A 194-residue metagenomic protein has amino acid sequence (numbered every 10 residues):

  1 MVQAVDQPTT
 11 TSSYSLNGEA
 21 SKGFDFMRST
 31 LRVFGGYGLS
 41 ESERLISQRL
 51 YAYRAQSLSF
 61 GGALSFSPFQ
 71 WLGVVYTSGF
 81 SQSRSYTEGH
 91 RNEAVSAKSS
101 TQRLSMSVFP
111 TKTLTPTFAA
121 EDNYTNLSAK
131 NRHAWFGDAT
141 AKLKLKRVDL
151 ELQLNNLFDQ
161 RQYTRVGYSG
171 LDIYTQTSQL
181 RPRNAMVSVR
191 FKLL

Functional and structural regions predicted by a protein language model:
M1-L194: Exposed, low-structure sequence patches enriched in small/polar residues
